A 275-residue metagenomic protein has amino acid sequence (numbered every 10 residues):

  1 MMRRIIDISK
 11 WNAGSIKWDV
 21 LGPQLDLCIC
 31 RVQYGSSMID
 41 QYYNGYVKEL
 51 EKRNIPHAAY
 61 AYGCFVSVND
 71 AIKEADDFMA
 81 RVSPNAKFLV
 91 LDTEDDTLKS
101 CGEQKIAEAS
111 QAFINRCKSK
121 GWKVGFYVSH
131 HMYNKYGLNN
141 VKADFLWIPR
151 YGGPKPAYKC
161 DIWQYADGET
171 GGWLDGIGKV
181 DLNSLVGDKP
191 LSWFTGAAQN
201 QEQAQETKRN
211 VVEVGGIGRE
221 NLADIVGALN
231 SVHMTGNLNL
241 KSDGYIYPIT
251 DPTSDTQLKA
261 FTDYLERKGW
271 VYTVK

Functional and structural regions predicted by a protein language model:
M1-D19, D26, N139-E206: Functionally critical loop-and-helix segments that line ligand-binding/catalytic clefts of soluble enzyme domains
M1-I114, K118-W122: Substrate-binding cleft of extracellular glycoside hydrolase catalytic domains
H57, L89, K123-G125, L146 (+2 more regions): Hydrophobic anchor at the start of a short beta-strand that flanks the dinucleotide cofactor-binding loop
Y60-C64, E202-K275: Solvent-exposed beta-strand motifs enriched in subsets of small alpha/beta binding domains, especially certain
A61, V128, R150: Short beta-strand/turn micro-motifs composed of small residues that flank or help shape donor/cofactor-binding pockets
D76-L91, D95-T97, Y136-K159, E266-G269: Structural recognition of alpha->loop->beta junctions
D96-L98, H131-N134, Y151-K155, D167-T170 (+2 more regions): Short Gly/Pro-enriched loop/turn and capping motifs at secondary-structure junctions
V124, V128-V141: Beta-rich nucleic-acid/ligand-interaction surfaces
